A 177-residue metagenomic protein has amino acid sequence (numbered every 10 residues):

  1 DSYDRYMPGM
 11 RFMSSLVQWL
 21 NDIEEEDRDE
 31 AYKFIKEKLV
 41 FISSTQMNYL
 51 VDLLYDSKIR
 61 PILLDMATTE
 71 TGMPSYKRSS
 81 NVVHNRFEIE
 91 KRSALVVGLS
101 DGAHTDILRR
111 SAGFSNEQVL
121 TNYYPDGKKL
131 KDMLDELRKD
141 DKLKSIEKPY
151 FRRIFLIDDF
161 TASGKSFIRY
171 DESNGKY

Functional and structural regions predicted by a protein language model:
D1-Y177: PRPP-associated nucleotide enzymes
